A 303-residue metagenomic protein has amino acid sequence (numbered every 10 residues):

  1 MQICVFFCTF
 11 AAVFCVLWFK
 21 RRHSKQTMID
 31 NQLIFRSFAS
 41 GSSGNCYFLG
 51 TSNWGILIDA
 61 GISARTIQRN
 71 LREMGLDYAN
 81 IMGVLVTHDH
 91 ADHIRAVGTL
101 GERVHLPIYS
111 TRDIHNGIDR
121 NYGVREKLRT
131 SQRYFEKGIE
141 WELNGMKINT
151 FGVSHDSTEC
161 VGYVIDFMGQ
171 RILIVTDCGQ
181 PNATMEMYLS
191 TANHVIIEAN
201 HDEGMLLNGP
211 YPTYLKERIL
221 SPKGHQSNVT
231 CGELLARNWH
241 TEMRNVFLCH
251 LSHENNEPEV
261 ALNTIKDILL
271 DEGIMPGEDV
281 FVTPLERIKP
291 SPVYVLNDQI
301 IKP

Functional and structural regions predicted by a protein language model:
T9, L17, K25-M74, E159-D177 (+1 more regions): Conserved beta-strand hairpin/beta-sheet module of binuclear metal-dependent hydrolase folds, prominently
I58-G61, M82-D89, S110-R112, L173-T176 (+3 more regions): Active-site neighborhood of phospho(di)ester-bond hydrolases with catalytic His/Asp-centered motifs
R65-T111: Active-site metal-binding motif and surrounding structural segment of the metallo-beta-lactamase
H90-I94, N116-G117, T158, P181-A183 (+2 more regions): Active-site environment of divalent metal-dependent phosphoester hydrolases
R95-V104, R120-N121, N256-N263: Metal-dependent catalytic neighborhoods of phosphoester/phosphodiester hydrolases
R112-G162, D166-G169: Metallo-beta-lactamase
A183-T283: Cap/insert and terminal regions of metallo-dependent hydrolase folds
F281-P303: Short, basic/aromatic-enriched C-terminal tail that caps enzymatic domains
